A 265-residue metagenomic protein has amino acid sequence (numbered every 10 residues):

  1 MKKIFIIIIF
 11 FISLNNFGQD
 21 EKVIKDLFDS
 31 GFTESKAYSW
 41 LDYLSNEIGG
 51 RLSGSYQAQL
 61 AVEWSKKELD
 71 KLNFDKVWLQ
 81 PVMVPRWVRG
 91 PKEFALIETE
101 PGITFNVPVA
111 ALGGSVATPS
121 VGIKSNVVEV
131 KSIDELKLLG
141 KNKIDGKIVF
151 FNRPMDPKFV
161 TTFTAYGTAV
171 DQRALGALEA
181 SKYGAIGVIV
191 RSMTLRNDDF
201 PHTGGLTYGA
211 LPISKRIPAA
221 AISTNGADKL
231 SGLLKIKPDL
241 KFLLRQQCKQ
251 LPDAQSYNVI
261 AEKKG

Functional and structural regions predicted by a protein language model:
I4-S13: Sec-dependent N-terminal signal peptides
E21-S55, F200-G204, Y208: N-terminal capping segment at the start of a domain
E21-V23, E98-E100, N106-K141, Y208-G265: Soluble metallo-hydrolase cores and metallopeptidase-like ectodomains found primarily in the secretory/periplasmic
D26, K36-S39, Y43, L60 (+3 more regions): Extracytoplasmic/secreted proteins, especially bacterial periplasmic and envelope-associated proteins
G31, S45-L52, S65, L72-K76 (+6 more regions): Sec/Tat-exported extracytoplasmic proteins
D42, N46-V160: Noncatalytic luminal/extracellular "stalk/propeptide" segments of secretory-pathway proteins
K131-N197: A conserved hydrophobic secondary-structure block that centers on an alpha-helix together with its immediately flanking
